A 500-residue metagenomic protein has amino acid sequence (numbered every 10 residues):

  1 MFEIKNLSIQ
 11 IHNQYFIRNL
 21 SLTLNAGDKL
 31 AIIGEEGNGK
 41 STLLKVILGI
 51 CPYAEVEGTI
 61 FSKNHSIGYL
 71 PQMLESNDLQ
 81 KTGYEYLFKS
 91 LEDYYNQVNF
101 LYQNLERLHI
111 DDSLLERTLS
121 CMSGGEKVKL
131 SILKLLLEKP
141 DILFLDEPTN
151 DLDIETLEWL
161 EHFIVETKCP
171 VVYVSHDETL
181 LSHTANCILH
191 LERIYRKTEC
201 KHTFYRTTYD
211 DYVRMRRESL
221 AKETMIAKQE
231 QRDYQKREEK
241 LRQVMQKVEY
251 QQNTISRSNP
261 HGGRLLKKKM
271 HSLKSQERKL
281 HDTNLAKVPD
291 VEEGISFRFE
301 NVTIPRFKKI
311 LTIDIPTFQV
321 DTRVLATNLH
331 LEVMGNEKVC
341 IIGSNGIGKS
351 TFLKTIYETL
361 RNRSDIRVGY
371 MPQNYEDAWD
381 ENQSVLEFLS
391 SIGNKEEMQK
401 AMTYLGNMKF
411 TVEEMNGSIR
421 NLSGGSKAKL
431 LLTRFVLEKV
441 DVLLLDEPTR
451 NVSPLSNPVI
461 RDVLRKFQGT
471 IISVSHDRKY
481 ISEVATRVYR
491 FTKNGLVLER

Functional and structural regions predicted by a protein language model:
M1-K222, T303-R500: ABC ATP-binding cassette signature C-motif
L220-V324: Flexible nucleotide-interacting loop at or near the entrance of a catalytic core
